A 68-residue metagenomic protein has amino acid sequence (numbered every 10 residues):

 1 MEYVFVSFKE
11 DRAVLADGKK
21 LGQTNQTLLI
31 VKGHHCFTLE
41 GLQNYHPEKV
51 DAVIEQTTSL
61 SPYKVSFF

Functional and structural regions predicted by a protein language model:
M1-F68: Short loop/turn and low-complexity linker motifs enriched in small/turn-promoting residues
